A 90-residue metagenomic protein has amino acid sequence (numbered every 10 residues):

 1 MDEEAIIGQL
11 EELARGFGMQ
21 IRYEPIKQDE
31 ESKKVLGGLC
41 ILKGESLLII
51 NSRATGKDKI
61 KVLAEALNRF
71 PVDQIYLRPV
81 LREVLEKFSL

Functional and structural regions predicted by a protein language model:
M1-L36: Auxiliary, metal-adjacent structural segments of Zn-dependent hydrolase domains
D2, E11, D29-E31, I41-G44 (+3 more regions): Generic alpha-helix detector with strongest preference for long hydrophobic helices that associate with membranes
I6, L10, G56-K59, L63 (+2 more regions): Amphipathic alpha-helical interface surfaces
P25, D29-K33, C40, P79-R82 (+1 more regions): A sequence-level detector of short, solvent-exposed, charge-rich linear segments
L36-K57: Active-site scaffold of zinc-dependent metalloenzymes
L63-K87: C-terminal structural segments of small proteins and small subunits
L90: C-terminal binding/interaction regions
